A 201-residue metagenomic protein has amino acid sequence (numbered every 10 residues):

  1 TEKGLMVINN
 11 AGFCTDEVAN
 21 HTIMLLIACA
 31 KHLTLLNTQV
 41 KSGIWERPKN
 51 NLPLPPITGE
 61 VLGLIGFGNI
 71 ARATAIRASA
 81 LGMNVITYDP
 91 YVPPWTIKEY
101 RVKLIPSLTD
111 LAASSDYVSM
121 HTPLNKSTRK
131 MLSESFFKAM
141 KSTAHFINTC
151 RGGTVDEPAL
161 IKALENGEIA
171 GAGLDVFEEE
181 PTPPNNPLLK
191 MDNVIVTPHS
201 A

Functional and structural regions predicted by a protein language model:
T1-I8, A113, S133: An N-terminal-biased, well-structured beta-alpha scaffold segment characteristic of Rossmann-like dinucleotide-binding
G4-F13, L108, C150, H199: Short beta->alpha connector loops at strand-helix junctions that form conserved, small/polar/Pro-enriched
N10-V61, I76: Phosphate-binding beta-alpha-beta segment of Rossmann-like dinucleotide-binding domains, i.e., the NAD(P)
F67-G68: Glycine-rich Rossmann-fold phosphate-binding loop(s) that bind the pyrophosphate of adenine dinucleotide cofactors
A71-R72: N-terminal Rossmann-fold NAD(P) dinucleotide-binding loop
A80-N84: Residues at the starts of beta-strands that form the adenosine-phosphate
P90-P187: Rossmann-like adenosine-cofactor binding region
T182-P183, M191-A201: Adenosine-phosphate binding glycine-rich loop
